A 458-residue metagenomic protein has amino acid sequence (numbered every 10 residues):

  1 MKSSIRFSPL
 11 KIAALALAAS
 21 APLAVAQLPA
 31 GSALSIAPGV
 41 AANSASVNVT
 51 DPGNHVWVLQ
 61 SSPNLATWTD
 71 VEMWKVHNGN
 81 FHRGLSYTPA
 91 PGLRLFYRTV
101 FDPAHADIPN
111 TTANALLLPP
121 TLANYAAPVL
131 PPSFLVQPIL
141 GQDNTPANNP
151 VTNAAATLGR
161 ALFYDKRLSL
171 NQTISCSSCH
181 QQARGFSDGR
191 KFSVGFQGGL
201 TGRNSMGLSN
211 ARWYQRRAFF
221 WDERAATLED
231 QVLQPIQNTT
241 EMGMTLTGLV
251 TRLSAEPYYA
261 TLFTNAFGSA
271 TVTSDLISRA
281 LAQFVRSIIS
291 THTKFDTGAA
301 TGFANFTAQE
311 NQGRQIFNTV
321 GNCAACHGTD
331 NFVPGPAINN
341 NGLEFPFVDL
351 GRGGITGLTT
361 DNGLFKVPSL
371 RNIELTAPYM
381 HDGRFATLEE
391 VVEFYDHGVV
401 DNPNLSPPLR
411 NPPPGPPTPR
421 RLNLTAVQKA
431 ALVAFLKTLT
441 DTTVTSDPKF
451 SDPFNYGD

Functional and structural regions predicted by a protein language model:
K2-A14: Bacterial N-terminal signal peptides that target proteins for export
K11-A24: Bacterial N-terminal signal peptides
I12-A14, S44, R203, F365: Short beta-strand-initiation
L23-D107: Short, composition-biased motifs enriched in small/polar/acidic residues
W74-S86, V100-D458: Periplasmic c-type cytochrome electron-transfer domains
